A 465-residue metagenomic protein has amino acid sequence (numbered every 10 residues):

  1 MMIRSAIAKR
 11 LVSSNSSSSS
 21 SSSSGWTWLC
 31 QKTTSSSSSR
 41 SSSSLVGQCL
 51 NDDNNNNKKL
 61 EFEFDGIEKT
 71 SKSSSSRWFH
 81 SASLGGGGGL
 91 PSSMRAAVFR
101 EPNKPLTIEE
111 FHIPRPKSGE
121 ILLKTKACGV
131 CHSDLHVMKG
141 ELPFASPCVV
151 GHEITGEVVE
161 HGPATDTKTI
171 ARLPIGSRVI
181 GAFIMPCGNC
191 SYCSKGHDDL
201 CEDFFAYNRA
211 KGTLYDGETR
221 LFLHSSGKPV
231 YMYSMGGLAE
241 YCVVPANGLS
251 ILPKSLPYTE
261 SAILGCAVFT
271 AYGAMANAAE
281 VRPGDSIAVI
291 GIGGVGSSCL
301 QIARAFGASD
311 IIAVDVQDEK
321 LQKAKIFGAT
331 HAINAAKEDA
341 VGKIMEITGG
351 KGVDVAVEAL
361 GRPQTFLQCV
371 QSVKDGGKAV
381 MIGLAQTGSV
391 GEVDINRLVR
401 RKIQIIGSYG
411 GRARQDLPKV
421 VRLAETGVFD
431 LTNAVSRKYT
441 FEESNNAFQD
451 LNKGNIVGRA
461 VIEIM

Functional and structural regions predicted by a protein language model:
M1-P91: N-terminal mitochondrial targeting presequence
W78, S83-S92, L367-Q371, R414-M465: C-terminal hydrophobic helical "lid"/dimerization subdomain of Rossmann-like NAD(P)H-dependent oxidoreductases
H112-C128, K139-S194, D199, Y207 (+1 more regions): Glycine-rich beta-strand-centered segment in the early N-terminal region that forms part of a ligand/cofactor-binding
T169-R172, A182-N247: Cysteine-cluster motifs in flexible loop/terminal segments that predominantly coordinate metals
I175, E240-Y241, N247-E338, G342 (+1 more regions): Mid-domain Rossmann-like dinucleotide-binding core that forms the NAD(H)/NADP(H) cofactor-binding site
G342-E346, G350, Q386-R437, N445-N446 (+1 more regions): C-terminal substrate-binding/catalytic core of Rossmann-like NAD(P)-dependent dehydrogenases/reductases
G377-K378, I403: Glycine-centered, small-residue-biased loops immediately flanking beta-strands in adenine/cofactor-binding cores
I382-G383: Acidic carboxylate diad motif detector
